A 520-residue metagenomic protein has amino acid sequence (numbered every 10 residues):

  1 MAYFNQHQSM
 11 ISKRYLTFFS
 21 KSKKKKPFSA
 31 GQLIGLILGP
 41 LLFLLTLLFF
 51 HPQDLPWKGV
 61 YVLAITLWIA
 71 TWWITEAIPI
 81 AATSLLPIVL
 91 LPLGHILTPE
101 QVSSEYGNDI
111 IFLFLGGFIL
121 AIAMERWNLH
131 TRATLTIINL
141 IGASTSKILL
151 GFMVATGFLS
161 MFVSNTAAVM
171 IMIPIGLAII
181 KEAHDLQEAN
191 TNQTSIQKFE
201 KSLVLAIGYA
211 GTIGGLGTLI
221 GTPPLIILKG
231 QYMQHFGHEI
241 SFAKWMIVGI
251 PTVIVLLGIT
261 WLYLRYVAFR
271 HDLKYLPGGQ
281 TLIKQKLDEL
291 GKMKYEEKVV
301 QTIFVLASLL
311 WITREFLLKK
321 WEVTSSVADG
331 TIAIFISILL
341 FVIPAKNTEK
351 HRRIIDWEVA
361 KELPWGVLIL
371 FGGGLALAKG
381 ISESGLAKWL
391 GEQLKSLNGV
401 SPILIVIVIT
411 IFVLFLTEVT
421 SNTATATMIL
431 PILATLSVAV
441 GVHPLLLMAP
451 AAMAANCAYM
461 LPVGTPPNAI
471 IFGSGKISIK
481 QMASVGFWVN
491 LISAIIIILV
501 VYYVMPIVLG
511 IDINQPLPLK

Functional and structural regions predicted by a protein language model:
M1-L113, Q234-G237, K244-E392, T410 (+2 more regions): Hydrophobic transmembrane alpha-helices of multi-pass small-molecule transporters
Q6-K13, T17-S22, A30-L33, T156-F162 (+12 more regions): Cytosolic regulatory regions of ion transport systems
H51, A81-T194, K361, G366-V440: Membrane-embedded alpha-helical segments and adjacent helix-loop junctions characteristic of multi-pass solute
F112, G116-G117, A121, G151 (+21 more regions): Alpha-helical transmembrane segments of multi-pass inner-membrane proteins, especially transporters/permeases
F118, F158-P174, K198-F242, L256-R265 (+4 more regions): Alpha-helical transmembrane segments and, especially, the helix-loop junctions at the ends of these helices
I122-L129, M172-H184, L262-L276, I343-P344 (+1 more regions): Membrane-water interface of transmembrane alpha-helices
A183-K201, V267-L290, N347-E358, H443 (+1 more regions): Alpha-helical transmembrane segments
D185-L186, G208, I250, I369-A387 (+1 more regions): C-terminal transmembrane helix pair
